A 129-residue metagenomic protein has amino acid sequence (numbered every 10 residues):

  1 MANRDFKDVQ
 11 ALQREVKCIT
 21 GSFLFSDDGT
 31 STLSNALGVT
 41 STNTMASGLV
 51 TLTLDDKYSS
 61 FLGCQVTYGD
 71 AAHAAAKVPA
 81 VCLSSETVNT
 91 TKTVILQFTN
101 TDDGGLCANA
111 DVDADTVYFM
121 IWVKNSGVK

Functional and structural regions predicted by a protein language model:
M1-Y58, T91-K92, T99-K129: Extracellular receptor-binding modules and their adjoining Ser/Thr/Gly/Asp/Asn-rich linkers
K17, S22, C64, A76-P79 (+1 more regions): Short Gly/Ser/Thr-biased coil->beta-strand turn/linker motifs that build repetitive extracellular beta-solenoid/fiber
S60-N89: Terminal beta-strand-rich extracellular "head" domains that mediate receptor/glycan or other ligand binding
